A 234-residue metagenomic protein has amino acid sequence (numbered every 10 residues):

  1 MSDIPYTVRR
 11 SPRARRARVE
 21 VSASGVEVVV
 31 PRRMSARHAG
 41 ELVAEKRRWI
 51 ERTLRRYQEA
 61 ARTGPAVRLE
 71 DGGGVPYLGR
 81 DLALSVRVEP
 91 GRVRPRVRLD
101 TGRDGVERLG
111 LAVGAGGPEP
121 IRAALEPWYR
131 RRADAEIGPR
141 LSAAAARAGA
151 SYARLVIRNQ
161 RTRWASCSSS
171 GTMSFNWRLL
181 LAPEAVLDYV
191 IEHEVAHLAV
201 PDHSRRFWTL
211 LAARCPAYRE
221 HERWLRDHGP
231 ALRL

Functional and structural regions predicted by a protein language model:
M1-Y189, L198-L234: Active-site-proximal or metal-binding-adjacent scaffold patches in catalytic folds
E194: Walker B catalytic acidic pair
